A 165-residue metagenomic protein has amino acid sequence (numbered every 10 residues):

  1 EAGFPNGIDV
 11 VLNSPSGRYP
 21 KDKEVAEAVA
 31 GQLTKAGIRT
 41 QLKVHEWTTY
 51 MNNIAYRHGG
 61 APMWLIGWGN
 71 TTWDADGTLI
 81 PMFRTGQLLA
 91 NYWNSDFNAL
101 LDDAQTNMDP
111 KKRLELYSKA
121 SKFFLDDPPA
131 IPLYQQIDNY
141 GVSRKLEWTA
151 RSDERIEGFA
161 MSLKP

Functional and structural regions predicted by a protein language model:
G3-P5: Glycine-rich phosphate/diphosphate-binding loops that line cofactor/substrate pockets in enzymes
G7-S16, T40-Q41, P62: Short, well-ordered beta-strand elements
S14, V44, Q135: A cross-domain feature marking catalytic cores of carbohydrate-active enzymes and several ubiquitous metabolic/repair
P20-A30, K35, T48-P165: Detector for C-terminal structural segments
T40-T48: A short glycine-rich beta-strand->turn/loop micro-motif centered on a GG-aromatic cluster
